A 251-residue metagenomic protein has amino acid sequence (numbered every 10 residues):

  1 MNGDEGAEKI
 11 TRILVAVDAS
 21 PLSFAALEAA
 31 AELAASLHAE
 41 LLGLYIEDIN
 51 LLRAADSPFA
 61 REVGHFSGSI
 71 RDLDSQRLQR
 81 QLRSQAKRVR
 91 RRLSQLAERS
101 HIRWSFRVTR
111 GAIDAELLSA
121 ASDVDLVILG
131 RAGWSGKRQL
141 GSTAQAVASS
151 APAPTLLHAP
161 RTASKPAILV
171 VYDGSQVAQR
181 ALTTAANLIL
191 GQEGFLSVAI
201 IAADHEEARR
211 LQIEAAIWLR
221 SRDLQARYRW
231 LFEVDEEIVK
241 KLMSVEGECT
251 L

Functional and structural regions predicted by a protein language model:
M1-G3, K9, P21-S23, L27-A29 (+4 more regions): Gly/Ser-rich helix-loop-strand patches that form or flank binding pockets for ribonucleotide-derived cofactors
N2-D72, A163-F232, C249: Small/aliphatic-rich secondary-structure junction motif
I70-R80: Short glycine/proline- and acidic residue-enriched helix-loop micro-motifs that form flexible lids or anion-recognition
L78-Q85, V89, T109: Active-site beta->alpha loop and helix N-cap motifs at the rims of alpha/beta catalytic domains
A97-S105, R220-R227: A short helix-to-beta-strand connector/capping loop
W104-R107, G133-G136, G174, Y228-F232: Short, flexible loop segments at the rims of nucleotide/cofactor-binding pockets, characterized by
V108-A115, L231-E237: Charged docking surfaces used in two-component/phosphorelay signaling
